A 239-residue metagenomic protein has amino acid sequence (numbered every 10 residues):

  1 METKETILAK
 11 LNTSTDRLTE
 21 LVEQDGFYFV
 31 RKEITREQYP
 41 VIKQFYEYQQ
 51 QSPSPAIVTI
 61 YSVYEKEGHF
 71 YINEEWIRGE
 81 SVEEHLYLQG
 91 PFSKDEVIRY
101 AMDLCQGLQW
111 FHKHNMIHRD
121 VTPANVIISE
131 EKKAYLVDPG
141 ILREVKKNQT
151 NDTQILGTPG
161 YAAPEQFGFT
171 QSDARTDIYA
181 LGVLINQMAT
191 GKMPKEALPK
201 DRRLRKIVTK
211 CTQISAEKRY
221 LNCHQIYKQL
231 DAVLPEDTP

Functional and structural regions predicted by a protein language model:
I7-K43, E47: ATP-binding glycine-rich loop module of kinase domains
P53-S62: Conserved HxN/HPN-centered segment at the entrance to the catalytic loop of eukaryotic protein kinase-like domains
E67-S81: Conserved short submotifs of the Hanks-type protein kinase catalytic core that shape the nucleotide-binding pocket
V82-F92: AlphaC helix of the protein kinase catalytic domain
Y100-A101: Activation segment signature within eukaryotic-like protein kinase domains
H112-I128: Catalytic-loop of the protein kinase fold
N151-E165: Conserved activation segment of eukaryotic-like protein kinases, specifically the C-terminal portion of the activation
